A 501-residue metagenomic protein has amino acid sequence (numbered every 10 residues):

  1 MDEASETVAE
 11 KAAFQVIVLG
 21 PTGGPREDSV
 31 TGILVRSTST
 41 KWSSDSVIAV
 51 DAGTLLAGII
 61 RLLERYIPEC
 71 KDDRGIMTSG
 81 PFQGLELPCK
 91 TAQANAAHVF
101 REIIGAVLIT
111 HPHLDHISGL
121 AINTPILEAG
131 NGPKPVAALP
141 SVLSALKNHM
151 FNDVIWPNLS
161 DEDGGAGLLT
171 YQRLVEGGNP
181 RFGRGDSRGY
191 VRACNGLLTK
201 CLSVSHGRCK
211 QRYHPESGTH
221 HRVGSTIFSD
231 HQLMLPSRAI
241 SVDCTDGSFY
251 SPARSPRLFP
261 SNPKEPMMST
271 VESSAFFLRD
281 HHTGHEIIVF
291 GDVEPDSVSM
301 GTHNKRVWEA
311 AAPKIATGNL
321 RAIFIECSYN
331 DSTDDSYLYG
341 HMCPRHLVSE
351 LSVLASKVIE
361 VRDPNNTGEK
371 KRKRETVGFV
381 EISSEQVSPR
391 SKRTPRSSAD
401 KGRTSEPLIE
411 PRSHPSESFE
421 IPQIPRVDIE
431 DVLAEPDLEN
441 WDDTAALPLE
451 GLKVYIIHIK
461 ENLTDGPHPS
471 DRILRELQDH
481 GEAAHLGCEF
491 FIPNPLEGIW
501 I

Functional and structural regions predicted by a protein language model:
M1-E27, I33-G53, P68-K71, P215-A239 (+1 more regions): Metallo-beta-lactamase
V16, I33, D51, H111 (+6 more regions): Divalent metal-coordination and catalytic microenvironments
G24-I109, S118-G132, N152, S299 (+1 more regions): Pre-active-site segment of Zn-dependent metallo-hydrolases
R26-D28, G164-G167, R173-D335, K373: Active-site-proximal loop/helix segment associated with metal-binding centers of metalloenzymes
K41-D45, L56-G80, H206-C244, D335-R393: Internal, charge-rich low-complexity segments
A49-G53, G80-Q83, E102-H116, A137-P140 (+4 more regions): Active-site neighborhood of phospho(di)ester-bond hydrolases with catalytic His/Asp-centered motifs
T78, V99, S251-S273, G284-E286 (+1 more regions): Cap/insert and terminal regions of metallo-dependent hydrolase folds
G132-P133, P140-R173: Active-site neighborhood of divalent metal-dependent phosphoester bond hydrolases
